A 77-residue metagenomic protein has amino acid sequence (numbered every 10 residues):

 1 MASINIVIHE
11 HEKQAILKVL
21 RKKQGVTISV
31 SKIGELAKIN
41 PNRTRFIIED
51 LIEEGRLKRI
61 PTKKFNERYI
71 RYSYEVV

Functional and structural regions predicted by a protein language model:
S3, L17, G34-E35: Short, contiguous strand/loop micro-motifs
S3-K13, S29, T62-V77: Short, cationic-aromatic polyanion-contact patches
A15-K23: Short amphipathic alpha-helical elements of helix-turn-helix/winged-helix folds
G25-L36: Short acidic, hydrophobic short linear motifs in intrinsically disordered regions
K38, I52, R68-I70: Short secondary-structure boundary/hinge segments and terminal tails
I39-D50: Short amphipathic alpha-helical interaction segments
I52-T62: A short, conserved structural fragment
